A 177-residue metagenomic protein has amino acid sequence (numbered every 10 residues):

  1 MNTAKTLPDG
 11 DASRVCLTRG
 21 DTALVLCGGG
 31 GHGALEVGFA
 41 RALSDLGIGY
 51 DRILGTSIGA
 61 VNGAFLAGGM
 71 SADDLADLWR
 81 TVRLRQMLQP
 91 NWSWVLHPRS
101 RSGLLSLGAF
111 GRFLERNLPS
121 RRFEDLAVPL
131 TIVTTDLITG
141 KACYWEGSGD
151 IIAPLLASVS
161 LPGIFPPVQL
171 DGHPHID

Functional and structural regions predicted by a protein language model:
M1-T56, A64-I176: Patatin-like phospholipase
